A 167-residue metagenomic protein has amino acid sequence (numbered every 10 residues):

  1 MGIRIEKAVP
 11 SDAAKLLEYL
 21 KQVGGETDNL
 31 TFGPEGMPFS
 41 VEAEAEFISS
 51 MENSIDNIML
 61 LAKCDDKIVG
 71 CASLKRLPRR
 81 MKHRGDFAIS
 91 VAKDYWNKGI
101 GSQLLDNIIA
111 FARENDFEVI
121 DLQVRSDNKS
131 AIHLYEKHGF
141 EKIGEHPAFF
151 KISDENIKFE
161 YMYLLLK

Functional and structural regions predicted by a protein language model:
R4-E18: A short beta-loop-alpha structural element at the N-terminal edge of CoA-dependent acyl/N-acetyltransferase catalytic
P10, G24, P34-K93, L105-D106 (+2 more regions): Acetyl-CoA-dependent GNAT
I89-D94, K98, S126-D127: Active-site acidic-Proline motif in GNAT/NAT acetyltransferases
N97-A110, E114, H133-K137: Conserved acetyl-CoA-binding loop-helix of GNAT-fold acetyltransferases
L105, N128-A131, A148-S153: Short glycine/proline-centered loop/turn elements that form peptide/ligand docking sites
A112-Q123: Conserved GNAT acetyl-CoA-binding A-motif
D121-V124, E136, E141-I157: Conserved catalytic-core motifs of GNAT/GCN5-like acyltransferases
N156-K167: Terminal substrate-recognition subdomain of acyl/acetyltransferases
